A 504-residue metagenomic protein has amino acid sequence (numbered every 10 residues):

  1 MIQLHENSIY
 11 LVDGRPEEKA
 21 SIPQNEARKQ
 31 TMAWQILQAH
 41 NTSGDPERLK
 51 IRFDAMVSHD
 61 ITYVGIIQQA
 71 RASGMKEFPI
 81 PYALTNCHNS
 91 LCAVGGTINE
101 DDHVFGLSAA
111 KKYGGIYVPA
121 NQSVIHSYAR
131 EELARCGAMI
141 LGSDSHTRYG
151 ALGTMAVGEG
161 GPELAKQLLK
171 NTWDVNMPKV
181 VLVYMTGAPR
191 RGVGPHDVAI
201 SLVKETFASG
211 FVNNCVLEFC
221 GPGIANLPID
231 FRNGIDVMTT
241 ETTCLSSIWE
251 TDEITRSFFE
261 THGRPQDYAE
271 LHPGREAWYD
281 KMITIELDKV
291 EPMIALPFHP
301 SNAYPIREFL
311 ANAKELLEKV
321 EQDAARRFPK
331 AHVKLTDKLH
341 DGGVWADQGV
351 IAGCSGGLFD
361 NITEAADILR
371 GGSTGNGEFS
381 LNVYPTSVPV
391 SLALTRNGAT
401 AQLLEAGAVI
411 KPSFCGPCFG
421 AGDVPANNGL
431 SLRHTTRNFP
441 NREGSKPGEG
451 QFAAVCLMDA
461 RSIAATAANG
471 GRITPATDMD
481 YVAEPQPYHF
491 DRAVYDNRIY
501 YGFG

Functional and structural regions predicted by a protein language model:
M1-G504: Fe-S-dependent hydro-lyases/dehydratases of central metabolism
